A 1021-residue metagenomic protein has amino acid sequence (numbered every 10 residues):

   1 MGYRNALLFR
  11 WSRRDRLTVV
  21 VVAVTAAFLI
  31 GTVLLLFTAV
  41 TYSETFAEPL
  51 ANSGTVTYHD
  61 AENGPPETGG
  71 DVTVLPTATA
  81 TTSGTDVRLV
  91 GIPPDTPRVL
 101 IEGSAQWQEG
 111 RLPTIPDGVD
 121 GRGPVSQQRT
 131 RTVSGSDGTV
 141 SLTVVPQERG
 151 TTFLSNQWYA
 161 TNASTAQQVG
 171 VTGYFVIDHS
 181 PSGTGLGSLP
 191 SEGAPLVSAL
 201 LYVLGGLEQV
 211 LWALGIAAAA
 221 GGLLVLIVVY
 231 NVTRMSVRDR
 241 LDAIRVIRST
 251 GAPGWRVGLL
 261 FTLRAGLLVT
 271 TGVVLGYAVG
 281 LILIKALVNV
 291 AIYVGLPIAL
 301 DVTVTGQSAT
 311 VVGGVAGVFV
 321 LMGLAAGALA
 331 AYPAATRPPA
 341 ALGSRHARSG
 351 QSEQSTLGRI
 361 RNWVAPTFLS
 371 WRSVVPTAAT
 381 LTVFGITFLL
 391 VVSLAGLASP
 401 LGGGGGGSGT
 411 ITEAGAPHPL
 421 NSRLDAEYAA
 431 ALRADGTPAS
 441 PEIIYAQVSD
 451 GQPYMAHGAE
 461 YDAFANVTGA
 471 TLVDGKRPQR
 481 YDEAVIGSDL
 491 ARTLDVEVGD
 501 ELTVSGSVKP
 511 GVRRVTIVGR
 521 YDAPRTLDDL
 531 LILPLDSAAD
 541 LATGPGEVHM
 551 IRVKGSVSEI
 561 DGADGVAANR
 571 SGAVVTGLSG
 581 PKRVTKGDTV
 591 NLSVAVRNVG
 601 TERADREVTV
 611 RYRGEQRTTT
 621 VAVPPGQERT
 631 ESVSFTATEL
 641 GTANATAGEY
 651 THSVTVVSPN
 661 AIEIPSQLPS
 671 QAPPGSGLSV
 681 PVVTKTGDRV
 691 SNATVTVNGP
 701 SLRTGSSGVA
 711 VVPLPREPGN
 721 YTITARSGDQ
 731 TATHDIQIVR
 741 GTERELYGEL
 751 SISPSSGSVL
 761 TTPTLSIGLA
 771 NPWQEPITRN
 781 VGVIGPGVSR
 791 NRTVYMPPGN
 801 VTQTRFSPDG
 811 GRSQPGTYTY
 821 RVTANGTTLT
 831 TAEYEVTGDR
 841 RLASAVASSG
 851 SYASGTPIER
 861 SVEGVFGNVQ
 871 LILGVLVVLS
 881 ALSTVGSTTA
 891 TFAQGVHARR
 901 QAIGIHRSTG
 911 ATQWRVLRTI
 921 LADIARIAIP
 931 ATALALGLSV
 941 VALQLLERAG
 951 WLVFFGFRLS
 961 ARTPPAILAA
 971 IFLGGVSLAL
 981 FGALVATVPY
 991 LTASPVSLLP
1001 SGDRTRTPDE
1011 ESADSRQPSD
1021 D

Functional and structural regions predicted by a protein language model:
M1-T32, D242, T262, A328 (+5 more regions): N-terminal Sec/SRP start-transfer signal
R13-R88, A378-M455, E559-G565, D1020-D1021: Hydrophobic, regular-secondary-structure patches
R16-T25, R245-L287, A902-L946: Transmembrane alpha-helical interface segments in multi-pass membrane proteins
I30-T38, I216-I244, V257, T262 (+4 more regions): A hydrophobic alpha-helix feature that marks transmembrane segments and, especially, their cytosolic C-terminal ends
A39, T184-L223, R238, I247 (+2 more regions): Peri-transmembrane interface segments
T41-T55, N63-V197, G407-G409, Q447 (+13 more regions): Basic-flanked hydrophobic alpha-helices used for secretion and membrane insertion
V273-V315, A328, Y332-A340, P857-S861 (+4 more regions): Short helix-loop junctions at transmembrane helix boundaries
E607-T609, S676-L678, G687-V697, T778-N780: Short, ordered, surface-exposed loop/turn motifs in non-cytosolic proteins
